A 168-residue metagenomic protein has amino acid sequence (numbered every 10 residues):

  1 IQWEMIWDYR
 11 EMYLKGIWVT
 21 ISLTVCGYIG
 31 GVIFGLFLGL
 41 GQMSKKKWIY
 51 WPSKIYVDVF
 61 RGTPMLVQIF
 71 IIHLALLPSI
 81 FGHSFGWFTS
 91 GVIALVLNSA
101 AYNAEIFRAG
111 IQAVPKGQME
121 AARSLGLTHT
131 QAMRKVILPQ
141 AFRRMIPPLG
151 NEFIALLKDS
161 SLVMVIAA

Functional and structural regions predicted by a protein language model:
I1-A168: Transmembrane alpha-helices and adjacent helix-loop boundaries
